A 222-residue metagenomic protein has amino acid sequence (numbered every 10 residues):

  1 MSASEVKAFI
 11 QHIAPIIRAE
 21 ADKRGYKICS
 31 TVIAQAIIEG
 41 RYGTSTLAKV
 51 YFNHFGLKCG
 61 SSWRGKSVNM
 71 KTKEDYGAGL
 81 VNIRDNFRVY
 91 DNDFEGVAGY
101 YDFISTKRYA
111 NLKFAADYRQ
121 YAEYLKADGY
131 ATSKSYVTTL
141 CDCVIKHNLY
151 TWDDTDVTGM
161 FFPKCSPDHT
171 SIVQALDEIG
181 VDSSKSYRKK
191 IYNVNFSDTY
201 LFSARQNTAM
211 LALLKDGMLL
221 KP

Functional and structural regions predicted by a protein language model:
M1-M160: Catalytic cores of secreted/periplasmic lytic hydrolases that degrade extracellular macromolecules
A14-P15, R119, H169-Q174, K185-S186: A generic alpha-helix surface/boundary motif
R24, D128, H147, I179 (+2 more regions): Residues at alpha-helix termini
K27, A131, Y150, D182 (+2 more regions): Short coil/loop linkers at secondary-structure junctions
G40-Y42, G180, M218: Short alpha-helix boundary/capping elements
T158-P163, D216-P222: Small-residue-enriched hydrophobic alpha-helices in membranes
M160-S183: Extracytoplasmic/periplasm-facing segments of secreted or lipoprotein envelope proteins
Y187-L219: Short, Lys/Arg-enriched alpha-helical microdomains
